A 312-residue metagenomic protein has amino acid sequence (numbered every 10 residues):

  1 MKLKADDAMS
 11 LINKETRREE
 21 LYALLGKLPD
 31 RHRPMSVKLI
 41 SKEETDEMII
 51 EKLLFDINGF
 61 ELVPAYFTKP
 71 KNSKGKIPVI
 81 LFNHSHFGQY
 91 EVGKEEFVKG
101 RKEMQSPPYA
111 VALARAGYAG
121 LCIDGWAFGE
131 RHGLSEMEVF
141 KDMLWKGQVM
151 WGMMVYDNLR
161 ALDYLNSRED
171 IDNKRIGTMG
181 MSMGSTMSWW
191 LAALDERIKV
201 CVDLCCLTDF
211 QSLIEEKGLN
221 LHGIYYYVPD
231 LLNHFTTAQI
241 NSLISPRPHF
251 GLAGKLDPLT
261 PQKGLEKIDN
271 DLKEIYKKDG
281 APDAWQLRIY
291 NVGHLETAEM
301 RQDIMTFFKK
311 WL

Functional and structural regions predicted by a protein language model:
D30-G75: N-terminal cap/lid segment of alpha/beta-hydrolase-fold proteins
T68, P78, N83-S85, A253: The conserved beta1-alpha1 loop
G75, N83-Y156, A161-L162, N166-S167 (+1 more regions): Cap/lid segment of the alpha/beta-hydrolase catalytic domain
D124, M179, L204-C205, L252 (+1 more regions): Alpha/beta-hydrolase-fold catalytic nucleophile elbow
W145, V200-N241, P246, L259-D269 (+1 more regions): Mobile cap/lid helix-loop segments that gate and shape the active-site cleft of serine hydrolases
L159-I224, V228-L232: Primarily recognizes the serine-hydrolase "nucleophile elbow" in alpha/beta-hydrolase and SGNH/GDSL folds
I224, N270, I275-L312: C-terminal catalytic histidine-bearing segment of alpha/beta-hydrolase fold enzymes
I244, G251-A253: Short beta-strand/loop motif that positions the catalytic acidic residue of the alpha/beta-hydrolase fold
